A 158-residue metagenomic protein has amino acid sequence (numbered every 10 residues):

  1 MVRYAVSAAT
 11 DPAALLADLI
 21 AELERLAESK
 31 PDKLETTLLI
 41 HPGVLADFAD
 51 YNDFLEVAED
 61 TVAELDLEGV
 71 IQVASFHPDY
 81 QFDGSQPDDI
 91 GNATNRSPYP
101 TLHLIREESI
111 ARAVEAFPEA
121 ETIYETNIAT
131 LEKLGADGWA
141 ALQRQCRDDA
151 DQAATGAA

Functional and structural regions predicted by a protein language model:
M1-A158: Expand to "…catalyze enediolate/carbanion chemistry for C-C bond making/breaking, isomerization, decarboxylation
